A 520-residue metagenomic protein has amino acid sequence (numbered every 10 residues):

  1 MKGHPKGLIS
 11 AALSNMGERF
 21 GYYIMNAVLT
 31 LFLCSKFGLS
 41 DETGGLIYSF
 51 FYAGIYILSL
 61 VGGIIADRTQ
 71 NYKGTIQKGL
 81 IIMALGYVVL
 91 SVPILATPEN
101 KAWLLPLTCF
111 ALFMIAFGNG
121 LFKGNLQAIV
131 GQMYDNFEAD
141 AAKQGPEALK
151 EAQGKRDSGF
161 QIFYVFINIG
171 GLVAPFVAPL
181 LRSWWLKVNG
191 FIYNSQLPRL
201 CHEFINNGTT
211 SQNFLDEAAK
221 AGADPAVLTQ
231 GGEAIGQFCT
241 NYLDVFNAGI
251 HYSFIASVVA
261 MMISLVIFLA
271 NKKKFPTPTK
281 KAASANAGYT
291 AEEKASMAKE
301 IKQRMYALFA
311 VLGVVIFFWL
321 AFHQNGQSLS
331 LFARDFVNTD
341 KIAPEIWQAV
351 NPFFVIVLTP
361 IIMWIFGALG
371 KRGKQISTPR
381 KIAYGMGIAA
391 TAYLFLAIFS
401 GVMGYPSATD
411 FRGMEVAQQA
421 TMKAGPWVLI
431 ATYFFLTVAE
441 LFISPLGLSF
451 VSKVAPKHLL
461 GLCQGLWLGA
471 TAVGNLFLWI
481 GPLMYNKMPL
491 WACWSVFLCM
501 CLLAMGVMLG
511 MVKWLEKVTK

Functional and structural regions predicted by a protein language model:
M1-K6, D135-D140, E147-D157, F166 (+5 more regions): Intracellular loop-helix junctions on the cytosolic face of multi-pass helical membrane proteins
K2-K36, F113, K302-S328, A349 (+2 more regions): Pair of pore-lining "gating" transmembrane helices in MFS-fold secondary transporters
M16, G86, N100-N125, L312 (+1 more regions): Hydrophobic core of transmembrane alpha-helices in multi-pass small-molecule transporters, especially MFS/SLC-type
M25-T43, S183, N325-W347: Short amphipathic helix-loop junctions that connect adjacent transmembrane helices in Major Facilitator Superfamily/SLC
A27, L60-V61, V92, I169-W184 (+2 more regions): A gly/Pro-rich, aromatic-decorated transmembrane alpha-helix motif that marks the paired, flexible gating helices
L46-R68, L172-A174, A349-F366: Central cavity-lining transmembrane alpha-helices of secondary-active solute carriers, predominantly the Major
R68-M83, A368-G387: Cytoplasmic membrane-interface "Motif A"-like loop-to-helix N-cap segments of 12-TM Major Facilitator Superfamily
I81-A102, M386-Q418: C-terminal ends and interior cores of transmembrane alpha-helices in multi-pass membrane transporters/permeases
